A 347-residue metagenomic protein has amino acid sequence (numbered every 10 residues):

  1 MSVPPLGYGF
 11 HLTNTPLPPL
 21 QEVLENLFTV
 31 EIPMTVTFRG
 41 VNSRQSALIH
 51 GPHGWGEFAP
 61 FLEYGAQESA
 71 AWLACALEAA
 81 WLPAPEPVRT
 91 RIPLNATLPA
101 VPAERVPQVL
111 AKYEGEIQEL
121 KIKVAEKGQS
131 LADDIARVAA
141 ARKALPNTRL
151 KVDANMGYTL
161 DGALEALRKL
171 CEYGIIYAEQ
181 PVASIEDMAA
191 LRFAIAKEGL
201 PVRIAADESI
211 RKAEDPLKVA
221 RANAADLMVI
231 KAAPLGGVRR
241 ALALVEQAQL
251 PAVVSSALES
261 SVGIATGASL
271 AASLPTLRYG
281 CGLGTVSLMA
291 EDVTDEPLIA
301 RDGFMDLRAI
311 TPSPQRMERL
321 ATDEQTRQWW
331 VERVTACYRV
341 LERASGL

Functional and structural regions predicted by a protein language model:
S2-Y173, E198, T294-L347: N-terminal capping/lid subdomain adjacent to the active-site entrance of alpha/beta enzymes
N26-F28, P93, R203, P251 (+1 more regions): Conserved beta-strand segments of alpha/beta enzyme cores
V30-I32, T97, D207, S255 (+1 more regions): Conserved beta-strand termini and adjacent loop/short-helix elements that scaffold enzyme active sites in alpha/beta
T37-F38, T285-A290: Short, solvent-exposed secondary-structure boundary motifs
G54, L250-V254, L277-Y279: A short pocket-lining beta-strand/turn micro-motif at the edge of beta-sheets
A79, L270-S273: Active-site catalytic microenvironments for nucleophilic, acid-base chemistry
K127-T266, A271, E291-V293, L298: Catalytic core of soluble alpha/beta enzymes
T276-S287: Short helix/strand-capping turn motifs
